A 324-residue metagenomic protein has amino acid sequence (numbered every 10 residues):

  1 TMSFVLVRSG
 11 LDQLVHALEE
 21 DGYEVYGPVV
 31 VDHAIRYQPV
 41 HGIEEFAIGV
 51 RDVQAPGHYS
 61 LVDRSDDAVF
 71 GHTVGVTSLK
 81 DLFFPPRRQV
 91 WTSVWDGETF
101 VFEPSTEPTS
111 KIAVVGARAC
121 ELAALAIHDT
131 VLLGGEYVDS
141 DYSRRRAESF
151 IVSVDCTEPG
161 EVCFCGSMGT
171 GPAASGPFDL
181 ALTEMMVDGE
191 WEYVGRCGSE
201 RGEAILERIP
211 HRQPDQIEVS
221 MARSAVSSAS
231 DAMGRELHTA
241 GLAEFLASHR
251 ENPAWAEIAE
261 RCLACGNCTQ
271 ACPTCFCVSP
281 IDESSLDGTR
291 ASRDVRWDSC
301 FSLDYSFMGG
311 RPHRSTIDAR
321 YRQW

Functional and structural regions predicted by a protein language model:
T1-W255, A259, P273-V278, L286: Iron-sulfur-associated redox domains of electron-transfer enzymes in respiratory and anaerobic energy metabolism
G10-L14, C268, R296: General structural feature for long, well-ordered alpha-helical segments within catalytic domains of soluble enzymes
A117, A259-C265, T269, W297: Residues immediately within or flanking Cys/His clusters that coordinate Zn2+ in small zinc-binding modules
L237-E260, V278-W324: Ferredoxin-type iron-sulfur electron-transfer modules in oxidoreductases and energy-metabolism complexes
G266-T269, P273-F276, F301-D304: Cys/His-coordinated zinc-binding microdomains
